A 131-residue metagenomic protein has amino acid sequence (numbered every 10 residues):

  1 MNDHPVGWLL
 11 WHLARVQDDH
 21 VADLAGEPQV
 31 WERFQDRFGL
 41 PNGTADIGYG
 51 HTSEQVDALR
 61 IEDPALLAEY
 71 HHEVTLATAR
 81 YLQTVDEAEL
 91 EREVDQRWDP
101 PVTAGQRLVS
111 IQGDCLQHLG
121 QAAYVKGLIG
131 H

Functional and structural regions predicted by a protein language model:
M1-G50, E93-H131: Short, contiguous alpha-helical
T44-R92, V109: Acidic/histidine-rich alpha-helical segments that form the ligand environment of transition-metal centers
